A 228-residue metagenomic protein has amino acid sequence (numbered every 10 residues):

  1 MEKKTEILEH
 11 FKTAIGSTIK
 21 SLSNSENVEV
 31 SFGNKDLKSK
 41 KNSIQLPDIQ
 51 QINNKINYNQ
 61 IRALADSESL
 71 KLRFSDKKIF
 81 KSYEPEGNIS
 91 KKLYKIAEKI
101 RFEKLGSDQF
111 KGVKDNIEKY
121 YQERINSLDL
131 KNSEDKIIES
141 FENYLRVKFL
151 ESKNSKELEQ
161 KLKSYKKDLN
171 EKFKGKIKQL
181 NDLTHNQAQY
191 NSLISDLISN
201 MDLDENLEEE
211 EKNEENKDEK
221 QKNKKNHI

Functional and structural regions predicted by a protein language model:
M1-G175, Q179-D182: Basic/hydrophobic alpha-helical interface regions
E142-I228: Negatively charged
